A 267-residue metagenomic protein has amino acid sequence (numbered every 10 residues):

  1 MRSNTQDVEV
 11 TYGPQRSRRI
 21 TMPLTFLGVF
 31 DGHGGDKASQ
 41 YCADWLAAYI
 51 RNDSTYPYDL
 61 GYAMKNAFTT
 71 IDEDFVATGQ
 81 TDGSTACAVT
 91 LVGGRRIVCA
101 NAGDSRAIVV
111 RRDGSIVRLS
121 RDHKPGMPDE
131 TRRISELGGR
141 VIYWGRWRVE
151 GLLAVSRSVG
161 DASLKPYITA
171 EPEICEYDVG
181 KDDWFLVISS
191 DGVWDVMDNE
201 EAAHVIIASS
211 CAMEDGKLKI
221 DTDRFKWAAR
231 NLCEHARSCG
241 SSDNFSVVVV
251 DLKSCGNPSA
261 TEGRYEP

Functional and structural regions predicted by a protein language model:
M1-P267: PP2C/PPM-type serine/threonine phosphatase catalytic domain
